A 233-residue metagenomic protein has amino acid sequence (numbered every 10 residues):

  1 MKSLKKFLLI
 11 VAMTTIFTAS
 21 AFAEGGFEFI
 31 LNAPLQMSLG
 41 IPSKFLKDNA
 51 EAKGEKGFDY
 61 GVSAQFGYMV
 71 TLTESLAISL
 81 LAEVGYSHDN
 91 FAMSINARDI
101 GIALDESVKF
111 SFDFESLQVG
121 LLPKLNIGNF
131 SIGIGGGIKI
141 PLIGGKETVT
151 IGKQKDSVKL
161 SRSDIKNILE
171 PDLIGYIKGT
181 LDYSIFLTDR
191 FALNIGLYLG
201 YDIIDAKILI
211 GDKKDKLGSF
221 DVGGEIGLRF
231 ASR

Functional and structural regions predicted by a protein language model:
M1-G26, R233: Cleavable N-terminal export/targeting peptides
L4-L8, N126, K155-S157, T180: Residue-level detector of intrinsically disordered/flexible regions characterized by low predicted structural confidence
A23-A77, F91, D221, G227-R233: Short glycine/proline- and aromatic-enriched beta-strand/turn motifs that initiate or cap beta-hairpins
E24-E28, T73-S79, L125-S131, F186-A192 (+1 more regions): Strand-connecting loop/turn motifs
A33-M37, V62-V70, E74, V84-Y86 (+6 more regions): Residues on the lipid-exposed face of transmembrane beta-strands in outer-membrane beta-barrel proteins
S38-Y60, G85-Q118, I140-I174, K178 (+1 more regions): Extracellular/periplasm-exposed beta-strand and loop segments of Gram-negative cell-envelope proteins, dominated by
